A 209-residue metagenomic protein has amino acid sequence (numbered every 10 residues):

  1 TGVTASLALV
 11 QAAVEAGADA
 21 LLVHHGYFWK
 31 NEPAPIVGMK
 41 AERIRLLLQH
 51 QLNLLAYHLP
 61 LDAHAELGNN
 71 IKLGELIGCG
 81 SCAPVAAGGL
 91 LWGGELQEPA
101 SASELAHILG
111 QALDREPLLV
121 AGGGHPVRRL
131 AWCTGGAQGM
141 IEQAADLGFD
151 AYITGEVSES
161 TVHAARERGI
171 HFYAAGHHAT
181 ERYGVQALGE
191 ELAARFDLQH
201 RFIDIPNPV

Functional and structural regions predicted by a protein language model:
T1-V209: Active-site catalytic microenvironments in core metabolic enzymes, especially phosphate/sugar-handling
